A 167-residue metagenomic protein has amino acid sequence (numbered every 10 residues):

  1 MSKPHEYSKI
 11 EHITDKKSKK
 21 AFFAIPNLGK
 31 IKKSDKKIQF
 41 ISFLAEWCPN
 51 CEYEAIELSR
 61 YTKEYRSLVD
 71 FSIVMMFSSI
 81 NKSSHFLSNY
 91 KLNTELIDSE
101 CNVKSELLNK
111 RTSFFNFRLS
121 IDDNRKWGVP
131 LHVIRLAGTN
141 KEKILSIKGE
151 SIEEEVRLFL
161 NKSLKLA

Functional and structural regions predicted by a protein language model:
M1-F22, N140-I144, N161, K165-A167: N-terminal targeting signals for export/organelle localization
I13-F40: A short beta-strand-turn-helix
K30-E52, L58: Short active-site neighborhood of thiol/selenol oxidoreductases, capturing the structured segment around
A45-P49, F77-N81, N102-K104: Solvent-exposed loop/turn segments at secondary-structure junctions within structured extracellular/periplasmic domains
C51, E106-L107, K141-L145: Extracytoplasmic/secreted cell-surface and envelope-processing proteins
Y53-L96, F114-N116: Structural microenvironment flanking redox-active thiols in thiol-disulfide oxidoreductases
E64, D122-D123, W127-A167: Thiol-/selenol-based redox modules, centered on thioredoxin-like and closely related oxidoreductase domains
N89-G128: Short, internal strand/loop/helix patches that form the active-site neighborhood or redox-interaction surface
